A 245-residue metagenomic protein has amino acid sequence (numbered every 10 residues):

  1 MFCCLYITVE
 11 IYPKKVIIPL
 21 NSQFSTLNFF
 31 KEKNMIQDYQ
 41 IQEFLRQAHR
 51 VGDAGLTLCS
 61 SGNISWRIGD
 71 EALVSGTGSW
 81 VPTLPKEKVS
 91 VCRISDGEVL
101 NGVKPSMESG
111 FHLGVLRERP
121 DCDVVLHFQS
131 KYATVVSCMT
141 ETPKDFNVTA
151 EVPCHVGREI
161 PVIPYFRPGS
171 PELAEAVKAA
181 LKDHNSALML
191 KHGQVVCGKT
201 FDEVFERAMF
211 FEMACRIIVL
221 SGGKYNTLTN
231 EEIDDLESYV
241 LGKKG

Functional and structural regions predicted by a protein language model:
M1, L5, L20-N28: Short, basic, low-complexity termini and linkers enriched in Ser/Thr/Gly/Pro that act as targeting/leader peptides
F2, K31-E32, G242: Short hotspots in intrinsically disordered terminal tails
C4-I7, P13: Secreted/luminal cysteine- and crosslink-motif detector
I11-K15, N21, N28, K33-N34: Polybasic, lysine-rich low-complexity intrinsically disordered segments
V16, S22-S25, K88, D123: A generic alpha-helix propensity feature with a strong bias for hydrophobic helices
M35-G245: Glycine-rich flexible loops
